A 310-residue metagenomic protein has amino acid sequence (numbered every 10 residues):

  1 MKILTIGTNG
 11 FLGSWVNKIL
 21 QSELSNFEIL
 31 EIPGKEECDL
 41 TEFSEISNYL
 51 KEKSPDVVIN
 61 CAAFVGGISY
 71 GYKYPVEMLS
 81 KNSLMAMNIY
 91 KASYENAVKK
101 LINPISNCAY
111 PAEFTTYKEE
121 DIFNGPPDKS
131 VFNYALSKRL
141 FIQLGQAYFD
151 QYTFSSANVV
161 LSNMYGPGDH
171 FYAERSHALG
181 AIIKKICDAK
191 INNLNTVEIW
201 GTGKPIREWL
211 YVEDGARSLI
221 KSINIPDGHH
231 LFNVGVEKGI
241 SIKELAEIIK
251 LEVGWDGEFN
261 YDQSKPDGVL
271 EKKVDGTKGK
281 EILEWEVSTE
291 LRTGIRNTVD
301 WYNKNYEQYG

Functional and structural regions predicted by a protein language model:
I6, I32, V58-A62, L101-N107 (+1 more regions): SDR active-site strand-loop-helix element
G7, F11, N17-I19, D188-G310: C-terminal substrate-binding subdomain of Rossmann-fold SDR/epimerase-dehydratase oxidoreductases
E28-I46: Adenosine-cofactor binding site in Rossmann-like domains, unifying the SAM/SAH pocket of S-adenosylmethionine-dependent
D39, A109-P111, N133, A157-A181 (+1 more regions): Flexible, glycine-rich beta-alpha linker
L40, S44-N82, E95: NAD(P)H-binding glycine-rich loop region in Rossmannoid oxidoreductase-like domains and their noncatalytic homologs
M87-V131: Conserved Rossmann-fold NAD(P)-dependent oxidoreductase catalytic core, especially the SDR/UDP-sugar
I105-S106, I142-G168, G180-I183, I191-I199: Conserved beta-loop-beta element that borders a ligand/cofactor-binding pocket
N133, S137-L140: Active-site helix of classical SDR
